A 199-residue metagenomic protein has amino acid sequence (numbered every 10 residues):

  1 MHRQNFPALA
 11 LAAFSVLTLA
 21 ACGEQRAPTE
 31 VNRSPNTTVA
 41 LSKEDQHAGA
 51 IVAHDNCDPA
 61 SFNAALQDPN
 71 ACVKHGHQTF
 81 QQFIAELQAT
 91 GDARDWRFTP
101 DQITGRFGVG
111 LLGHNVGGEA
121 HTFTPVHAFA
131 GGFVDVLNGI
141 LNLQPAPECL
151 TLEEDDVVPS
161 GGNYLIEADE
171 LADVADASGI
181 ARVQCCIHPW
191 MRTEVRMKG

Functional and structural regions predicted by a protein language model:
M1-A10: Bacterial N-terminal signal peptides that target proteins for export
T18-A21: C-terminal motif of bacterial Sec signal peptides marking the signal peptidase cleavage site
G23-Q25: Bacterial signal peptide processing site
P28-E30, S34-H75, R97, G118 (+1 more regions): Extracellular/periplasmic metallocenter environments
V73-G110: N-terminal edge beta-strand
R106-G108, G131, G139, Q144-P147 (+1 more regions): Solvent-exposed, conformationally flexible loop/turn segments
E119-A128: Short, Lys/Arg- and Gly-enriched loop/turn segments at beta-strand edges
